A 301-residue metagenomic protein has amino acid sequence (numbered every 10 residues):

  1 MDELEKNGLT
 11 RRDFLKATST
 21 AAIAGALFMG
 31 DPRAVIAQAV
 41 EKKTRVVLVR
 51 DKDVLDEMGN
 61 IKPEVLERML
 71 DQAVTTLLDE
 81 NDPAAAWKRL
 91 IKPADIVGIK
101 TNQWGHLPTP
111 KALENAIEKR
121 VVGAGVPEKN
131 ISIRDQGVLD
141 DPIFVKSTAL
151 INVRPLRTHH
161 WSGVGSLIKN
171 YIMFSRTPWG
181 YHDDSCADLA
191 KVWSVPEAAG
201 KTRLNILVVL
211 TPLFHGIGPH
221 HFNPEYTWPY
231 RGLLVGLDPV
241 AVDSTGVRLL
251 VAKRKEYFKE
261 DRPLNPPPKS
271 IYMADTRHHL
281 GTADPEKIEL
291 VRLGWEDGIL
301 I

Functional and structural regions predicted by a protein language model:
M1-I301: N-terminal and secondary-structure boundary signal
